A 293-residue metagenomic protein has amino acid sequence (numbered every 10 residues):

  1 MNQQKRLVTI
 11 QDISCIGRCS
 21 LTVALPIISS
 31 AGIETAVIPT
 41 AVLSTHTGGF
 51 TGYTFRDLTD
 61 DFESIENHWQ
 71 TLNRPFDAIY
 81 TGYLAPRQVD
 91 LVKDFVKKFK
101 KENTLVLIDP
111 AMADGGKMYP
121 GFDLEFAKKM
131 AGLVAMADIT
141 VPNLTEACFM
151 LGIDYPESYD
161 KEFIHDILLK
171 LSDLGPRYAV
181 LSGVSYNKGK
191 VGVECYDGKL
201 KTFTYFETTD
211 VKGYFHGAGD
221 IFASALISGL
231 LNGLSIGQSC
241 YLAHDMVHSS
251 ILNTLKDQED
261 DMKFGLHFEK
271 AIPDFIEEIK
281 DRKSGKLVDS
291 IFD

Functional and structural regions predicted by a protein language model:
N2-I108, M112-P120, F268-S290: Conserved N-terminal subdomain of the carbohydrate kinase-like
C15, T202-G217: Short pre-catalytic strand/loop immediately N-terminal to key active-site residues, enriched for Gly-Thr
I33, N67, T71-R74, K97 (+7 more regions): Generic secondary-structure signature for well-ordered alpha-helical cores
P120-F203: Conserved phosphate/ATP/ADP-binding segment of small-molecule kinases
G213-I236, C240: Short, small-residue alpha-helix embedded
G237-D293: Charged C-terminal helix
